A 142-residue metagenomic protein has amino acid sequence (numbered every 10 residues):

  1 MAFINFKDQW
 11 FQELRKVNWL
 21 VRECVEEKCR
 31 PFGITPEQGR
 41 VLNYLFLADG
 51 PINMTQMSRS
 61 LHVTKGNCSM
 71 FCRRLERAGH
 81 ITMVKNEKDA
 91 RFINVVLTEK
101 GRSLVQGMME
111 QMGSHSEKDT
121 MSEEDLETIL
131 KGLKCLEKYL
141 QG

Functional and structural regions predicted by a protein language model:
M1-F32, A78-H80: N-terminal leader segment of winged-helix/HTH proteins
L14-V17, V21-C24, L61, L104 (+2 more regions): Alpha-helical linker/hinge and terminal dimerization helices associated with HTH transcriptional regulators
K16, R40, T128-K131: Amphipathic alpha-helical interaction segments
E23-T64: N-terminal helix-turn-helix DNA-binding core of bacterial DNA-binding proteins
R73-K131: Charged, amphipathic alpha-helical coiled-coil/dimerization segments
E127-G142: Exposed, interaction-prone assembly regions rather than primary DNA-binding/catalytic cores
